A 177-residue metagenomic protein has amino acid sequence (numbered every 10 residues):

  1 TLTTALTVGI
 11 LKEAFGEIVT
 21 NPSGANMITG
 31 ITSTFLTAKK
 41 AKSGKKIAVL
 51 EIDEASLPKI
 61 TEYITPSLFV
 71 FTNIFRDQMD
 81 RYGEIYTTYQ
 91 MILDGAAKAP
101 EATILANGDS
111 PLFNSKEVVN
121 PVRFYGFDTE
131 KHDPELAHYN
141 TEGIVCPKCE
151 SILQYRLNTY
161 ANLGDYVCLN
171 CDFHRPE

Functional and structural regions predicted by a protein language model:
T1-F124, P134-T141, V145-C146: Phosphate-binding loop of NTP-binding sites
P121-E177: Adenine nucleotide phosphate-binding catalytic loops in nucleotide-utilizing enzymes
